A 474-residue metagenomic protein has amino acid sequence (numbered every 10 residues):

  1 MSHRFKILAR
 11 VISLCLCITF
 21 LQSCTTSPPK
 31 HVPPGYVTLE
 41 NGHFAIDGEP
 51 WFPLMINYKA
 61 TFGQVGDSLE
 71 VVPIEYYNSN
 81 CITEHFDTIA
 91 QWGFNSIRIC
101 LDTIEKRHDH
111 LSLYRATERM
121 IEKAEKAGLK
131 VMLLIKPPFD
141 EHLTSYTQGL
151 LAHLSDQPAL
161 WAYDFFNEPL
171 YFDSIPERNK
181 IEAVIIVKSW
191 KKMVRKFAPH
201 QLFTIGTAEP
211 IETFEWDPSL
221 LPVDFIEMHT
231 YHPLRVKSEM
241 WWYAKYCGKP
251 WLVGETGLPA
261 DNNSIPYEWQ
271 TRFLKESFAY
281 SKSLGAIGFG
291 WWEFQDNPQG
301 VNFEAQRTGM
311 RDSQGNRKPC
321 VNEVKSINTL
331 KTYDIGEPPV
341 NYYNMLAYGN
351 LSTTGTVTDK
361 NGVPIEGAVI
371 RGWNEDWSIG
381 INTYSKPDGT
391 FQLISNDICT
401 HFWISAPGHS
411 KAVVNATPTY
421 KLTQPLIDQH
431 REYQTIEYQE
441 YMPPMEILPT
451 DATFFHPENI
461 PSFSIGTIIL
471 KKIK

Functional and structural regions predicted by a protein language model:
V11-Q22: Bacterial N-terminal signal peptides
C24-S96, R195: N-terminal carbohydrate-binding accessory modules
F52-L54, G93-N95, E125-V131, D156-W161 (+4 more regions): Short, well-ordered coil/turn segments that N-cap beta-strands
E70-V71, E75-F139, E182-T204: Aromatic-lined substrate-binding rim segments of carbohydrate-active enzymes
V71-I89, L143-L151, A208-D217, V236-K237 (+1 more regions): Short, acidic/polar
I99-T103, K136-D140, Y146-N179, T204: Active-site groove signature of glycoside hydrolases
L170-I287, Q306-S313: Extracellular glycoside hydrolase catalytic/binding regions
W291, N297-T308, D312-V357, V363-K474: Long luminal/extracellular ectodomains of secretory-pathway precursor proteins
